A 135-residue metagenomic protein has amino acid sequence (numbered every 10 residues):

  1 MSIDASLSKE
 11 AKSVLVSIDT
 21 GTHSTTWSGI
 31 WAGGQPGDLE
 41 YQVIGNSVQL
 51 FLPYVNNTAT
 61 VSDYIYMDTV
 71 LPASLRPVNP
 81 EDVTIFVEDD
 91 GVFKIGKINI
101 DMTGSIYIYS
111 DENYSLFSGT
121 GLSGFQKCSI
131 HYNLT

Functional and structural regions predicted by a protein language model:
M1-V16: Short, low-complexity N-terminal tether/leader segments at secretion or assembly junctions of large, surface-exposed
A5, G33-D38, V55-T135: Extracellular jelly-roll beta-sandwich "head" domains, especially the C-terminal globular C1q domain
K9-A11, Q49, N79, V83: Residues in flexible loops and secondary-structure boundaries
K12-P36: Short, conserved active-site entrance elements at the starts or edges of catalytic domains
L15-S17, I44-G45, S62: N-terminal non-cleavable signal-anchor helices
T22, N46-S47, D90-V92: Intrinsic-disorder/low-complexity loop/linker signature
N46-Y54: Short, well-ordered beta-strand segments enriched in hydrophobic/aromatic residues
